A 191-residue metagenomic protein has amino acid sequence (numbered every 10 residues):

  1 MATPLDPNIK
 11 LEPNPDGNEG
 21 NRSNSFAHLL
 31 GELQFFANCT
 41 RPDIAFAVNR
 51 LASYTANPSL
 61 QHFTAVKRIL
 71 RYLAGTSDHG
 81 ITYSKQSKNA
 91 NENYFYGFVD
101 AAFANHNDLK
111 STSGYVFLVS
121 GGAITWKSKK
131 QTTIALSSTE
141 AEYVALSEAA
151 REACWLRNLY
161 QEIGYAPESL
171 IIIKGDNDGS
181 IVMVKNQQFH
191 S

Functional and structural regions predicted by a protein language model:
M1-S191: Divalent metal-binding acidic/histidine catalytic loops
